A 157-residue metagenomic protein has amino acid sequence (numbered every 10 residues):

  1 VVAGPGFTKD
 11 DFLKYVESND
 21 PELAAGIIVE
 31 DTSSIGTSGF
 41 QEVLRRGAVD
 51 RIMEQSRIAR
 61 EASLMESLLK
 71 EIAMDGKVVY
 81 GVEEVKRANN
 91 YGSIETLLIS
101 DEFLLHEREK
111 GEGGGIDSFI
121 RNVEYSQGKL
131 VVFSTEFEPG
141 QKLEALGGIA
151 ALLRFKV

Functional and structural regions predicted by a protein language model:
V1-V157: Terminal alpha-helical anchor/extension segments at protein ends
